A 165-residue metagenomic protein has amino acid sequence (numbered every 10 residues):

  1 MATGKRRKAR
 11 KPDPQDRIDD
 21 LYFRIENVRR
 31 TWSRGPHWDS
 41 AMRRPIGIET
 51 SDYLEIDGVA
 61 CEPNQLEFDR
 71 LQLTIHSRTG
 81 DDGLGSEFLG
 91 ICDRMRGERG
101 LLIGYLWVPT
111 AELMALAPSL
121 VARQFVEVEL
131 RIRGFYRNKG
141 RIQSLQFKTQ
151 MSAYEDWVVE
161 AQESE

Functional and structural regions predicted by a protein language model:
M1-E87: OB-fold ssDNA-binding interfaces and closely related basic DNA-contact patches used across DNA replication/repair
Q15, Q65, Q72, Q124 (+3 more regions): Residue-identity detector for glutamine
C92-I142: Acidic, glycine-rich flexible loop segments
R133-A161: OB-fold/S1-family single-stranded nucleic acid-binding modules
